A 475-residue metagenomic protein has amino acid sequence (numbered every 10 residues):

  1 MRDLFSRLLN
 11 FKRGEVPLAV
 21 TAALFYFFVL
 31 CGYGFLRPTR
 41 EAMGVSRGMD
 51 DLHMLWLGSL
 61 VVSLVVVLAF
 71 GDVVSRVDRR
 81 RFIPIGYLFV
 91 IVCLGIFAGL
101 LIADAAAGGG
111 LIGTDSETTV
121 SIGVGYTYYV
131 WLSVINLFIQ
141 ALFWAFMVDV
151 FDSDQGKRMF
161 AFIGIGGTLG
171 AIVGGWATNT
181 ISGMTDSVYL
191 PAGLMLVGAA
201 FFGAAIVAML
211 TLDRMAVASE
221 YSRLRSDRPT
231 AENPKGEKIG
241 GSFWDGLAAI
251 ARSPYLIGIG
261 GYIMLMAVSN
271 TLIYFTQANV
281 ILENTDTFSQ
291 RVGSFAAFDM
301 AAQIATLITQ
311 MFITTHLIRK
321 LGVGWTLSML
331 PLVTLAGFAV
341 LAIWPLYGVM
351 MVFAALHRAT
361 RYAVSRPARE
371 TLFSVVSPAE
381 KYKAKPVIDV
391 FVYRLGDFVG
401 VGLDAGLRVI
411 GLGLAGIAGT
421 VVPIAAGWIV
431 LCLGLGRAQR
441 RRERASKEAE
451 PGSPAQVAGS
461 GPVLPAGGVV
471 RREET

Functional and structural regions predicted by a protein language model:
M1-A23, M49, S75-R81, L88 (+7 more regions): Intracellular loop-helix junctions on the cytosolic face of multi-pass helical membrane proteins
L18-F70, G123-M184, K235-A249, P254 (+2 more regions): Substrate-agnostic recognition of the 12-TM MFS/MFS-like secondary transporter fold
V29-L30, L55-G86, M195-G198, G258 (+2 more regions): Transmembrane alpha-helix/interfacial motif
L64, I91-V92, F202-I206, L335-A336 (+1 more regions): Small-residue-rich packing faces within the transmembrane alpha-helices of Major Facilitator Superfamily
D78-P84, N179-A200, A297, L321-S328 (+1 more regions): A membrane-interface helix-boundary motif in multi-pass transporters
L88-T118, T314, L330-L346: C-terminal ends and interior cores of transmembrane alpha-helices in multi-pass membrane transporters/permeases
V124-S133, G193-I206, V349-R358, P423: Alpha-helical transmembrane segments
W325-V364: C-terminal transmembrane helical hairpin of 12-TM major facilitator-type secondary transporters
